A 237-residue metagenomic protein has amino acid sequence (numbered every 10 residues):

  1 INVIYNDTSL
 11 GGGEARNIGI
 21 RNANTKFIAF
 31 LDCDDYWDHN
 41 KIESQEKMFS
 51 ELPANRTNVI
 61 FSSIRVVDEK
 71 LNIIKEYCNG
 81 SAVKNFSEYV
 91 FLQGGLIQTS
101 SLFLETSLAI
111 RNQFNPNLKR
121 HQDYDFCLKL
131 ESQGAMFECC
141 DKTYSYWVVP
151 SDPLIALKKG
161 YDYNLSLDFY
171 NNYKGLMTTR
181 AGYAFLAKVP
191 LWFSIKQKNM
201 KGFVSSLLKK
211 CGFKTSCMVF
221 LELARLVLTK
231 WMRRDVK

Functional and structural regions predicted by a protein language model:
I1-Y5: Acidic donor-binding segment of Leloir-type glycosyltransferases
N6-A23: Glycine-rich, basic loop-to-helix element that forms the pyrophosphate-binding segment of sugar-nucleotide handling
R16, W37-S44, K70-L71, Q122 (+2 more regions): Acidic donor-diphosphate engagement hotspot in glycosyltransferases and nucleotidyltransferases that stabilizes
I28: Short aromatic/hydrophobic "clamp" motif used to bind/position activated sugar donors
D32-Y36, S63: The conserved acidic donor/metal-binding loop of glycosyltransferases
N40-I74: Conserved donor NDP-sugar-binding/catalytic core segment of glycosyltransferases
S62, G80-N164: Conserved nucleotide-sugar donor-binding catalytic segment
T143-K237: C-terminal subregions of glycosyltransferases and related glycan-biosynthesis enzymes
